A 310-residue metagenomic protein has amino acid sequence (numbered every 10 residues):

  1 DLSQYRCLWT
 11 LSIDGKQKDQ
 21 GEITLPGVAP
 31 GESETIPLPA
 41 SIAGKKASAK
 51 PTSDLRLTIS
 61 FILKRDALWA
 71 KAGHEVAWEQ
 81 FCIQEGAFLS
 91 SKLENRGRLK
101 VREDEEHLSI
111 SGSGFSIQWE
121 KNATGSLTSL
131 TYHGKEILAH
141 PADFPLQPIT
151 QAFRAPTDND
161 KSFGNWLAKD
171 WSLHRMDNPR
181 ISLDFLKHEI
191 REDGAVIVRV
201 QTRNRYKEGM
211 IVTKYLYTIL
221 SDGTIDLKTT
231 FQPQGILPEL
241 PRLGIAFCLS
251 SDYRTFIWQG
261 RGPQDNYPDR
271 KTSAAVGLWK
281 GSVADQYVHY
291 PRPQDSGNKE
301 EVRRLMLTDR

Functional and structural regions predicted by a protein language model:
D1-Y5, I236-E239: A short beta-turn/strand-edge loop motif at beta-sheet boundaries
Y5-C7, I245-A246: Aromatic-lined ligand-binding clefts that engage carbohydrates, nucleic acids, or primary amines
C7-K71: Intrinsically disordered, low-complexity Pro/Gly/Ser/Thr-rich segments with frequent PxxP/GP/PP motifs and embedded
K18-Q20, K71-W78, I83, I137: Local beta-strand/beta-hairpin segments that build beta-sheet-rich folds
P39-T52, R65-A67, Q80-R310: Beta-strand/loop-rich accessory regions of lumenal/periplasmic or secreted enzymes, predominantly carbohydrate-active
